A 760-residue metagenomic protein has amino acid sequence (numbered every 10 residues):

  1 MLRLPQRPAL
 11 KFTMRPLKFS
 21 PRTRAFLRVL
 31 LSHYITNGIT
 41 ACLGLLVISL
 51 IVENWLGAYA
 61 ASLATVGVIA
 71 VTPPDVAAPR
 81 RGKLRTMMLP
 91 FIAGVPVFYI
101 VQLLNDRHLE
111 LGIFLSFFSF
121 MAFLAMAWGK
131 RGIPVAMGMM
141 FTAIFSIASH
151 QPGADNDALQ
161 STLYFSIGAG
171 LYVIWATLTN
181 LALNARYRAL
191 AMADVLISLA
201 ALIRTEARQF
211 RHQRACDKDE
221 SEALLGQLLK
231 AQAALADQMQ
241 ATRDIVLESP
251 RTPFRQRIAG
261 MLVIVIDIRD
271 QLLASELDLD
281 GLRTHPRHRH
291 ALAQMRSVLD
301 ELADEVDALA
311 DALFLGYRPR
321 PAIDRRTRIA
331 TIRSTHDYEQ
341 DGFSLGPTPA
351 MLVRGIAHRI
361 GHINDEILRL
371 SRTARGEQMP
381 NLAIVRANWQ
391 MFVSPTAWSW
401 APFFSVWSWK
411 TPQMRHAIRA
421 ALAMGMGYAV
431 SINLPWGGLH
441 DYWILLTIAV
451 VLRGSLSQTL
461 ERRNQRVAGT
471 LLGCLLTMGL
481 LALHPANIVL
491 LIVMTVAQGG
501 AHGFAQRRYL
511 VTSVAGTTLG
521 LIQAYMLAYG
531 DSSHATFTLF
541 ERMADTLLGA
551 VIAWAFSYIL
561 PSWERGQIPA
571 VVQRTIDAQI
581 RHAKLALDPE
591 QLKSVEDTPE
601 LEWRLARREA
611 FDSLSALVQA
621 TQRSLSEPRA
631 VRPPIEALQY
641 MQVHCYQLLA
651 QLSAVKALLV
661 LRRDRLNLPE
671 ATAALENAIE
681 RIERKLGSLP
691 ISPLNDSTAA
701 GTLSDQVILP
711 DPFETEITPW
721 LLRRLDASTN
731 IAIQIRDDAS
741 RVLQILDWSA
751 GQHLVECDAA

Functional and structural regions predicted by a protein language model:
M1-L183, M351-A515, Q523, L527-Y529 (+11 more regions): Alpha-helical transmembrane segments and their membrane-interface boundaries that form or gate the permeation pathway
L2-L46, N54, D75-V76, G129 (+5 more regions): Long, hydrophobic alpha-helical segments that serve as membrane-spanning/inserting helices
F114-S119, F123, V263-Q271, L648-Q651: Elongated alpha-helical scaffolds
L638, C645-L648: Extended, leucine-rich alpha-helical cores of fungal transcription factors
